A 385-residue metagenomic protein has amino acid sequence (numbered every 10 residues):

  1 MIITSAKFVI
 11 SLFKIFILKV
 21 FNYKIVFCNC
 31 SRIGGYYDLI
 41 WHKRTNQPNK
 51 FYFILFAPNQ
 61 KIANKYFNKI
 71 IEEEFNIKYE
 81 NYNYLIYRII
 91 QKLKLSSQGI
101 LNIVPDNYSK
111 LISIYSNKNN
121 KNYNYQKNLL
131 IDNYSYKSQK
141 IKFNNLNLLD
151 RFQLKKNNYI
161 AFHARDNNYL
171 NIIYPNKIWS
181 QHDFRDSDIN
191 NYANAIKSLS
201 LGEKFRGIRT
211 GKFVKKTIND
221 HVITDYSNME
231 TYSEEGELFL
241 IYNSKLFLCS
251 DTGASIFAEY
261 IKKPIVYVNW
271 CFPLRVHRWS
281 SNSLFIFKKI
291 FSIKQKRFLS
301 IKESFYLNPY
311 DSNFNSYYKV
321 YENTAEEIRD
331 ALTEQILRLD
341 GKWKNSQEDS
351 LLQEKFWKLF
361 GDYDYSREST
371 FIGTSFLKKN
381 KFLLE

Functional and structural regions predicted by a protein language model:
M1-E385: N-terminal targeting/anchoring "stem" of glycan-biosynthesis enzymes
